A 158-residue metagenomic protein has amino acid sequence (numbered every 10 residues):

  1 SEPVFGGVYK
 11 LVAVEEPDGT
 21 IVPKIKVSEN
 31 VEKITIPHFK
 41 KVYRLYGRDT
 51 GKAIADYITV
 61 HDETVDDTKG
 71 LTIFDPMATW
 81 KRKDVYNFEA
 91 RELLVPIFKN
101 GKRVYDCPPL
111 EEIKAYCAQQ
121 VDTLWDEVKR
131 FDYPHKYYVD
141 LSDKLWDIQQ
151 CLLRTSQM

Functional and structural regions predicted by a protein language model:
E2-M158: Gly/Ser/Thr/Ala-enriched C-terminal appendages of enzymes
